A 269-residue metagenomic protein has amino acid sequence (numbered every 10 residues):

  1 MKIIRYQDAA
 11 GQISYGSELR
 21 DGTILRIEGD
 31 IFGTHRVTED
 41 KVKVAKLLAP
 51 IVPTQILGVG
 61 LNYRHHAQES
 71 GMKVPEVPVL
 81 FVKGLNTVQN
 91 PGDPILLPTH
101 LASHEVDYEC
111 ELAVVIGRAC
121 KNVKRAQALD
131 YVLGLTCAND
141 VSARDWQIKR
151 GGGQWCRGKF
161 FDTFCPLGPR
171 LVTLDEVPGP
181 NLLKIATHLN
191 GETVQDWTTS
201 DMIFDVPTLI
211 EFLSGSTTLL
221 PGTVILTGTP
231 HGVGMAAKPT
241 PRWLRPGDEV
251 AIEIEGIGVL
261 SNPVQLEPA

Functional and structural regions predicted by a protein language model:
M1-V79, L85, E249-A251, P268: N-terminal non-catalytic cap/leader segment that marks the start of a structured domain
K2, I56, P94, E111 (+3 more regions): Residue-level marker of beta-strand positions
V37, K46-P50, H66, R144-A269: Catalytic-pocket segment enriched in acidic/His residues
K46-L48, E69-G71, L96-V106, C120-Q127 (+3 more regions): A generic local secondary-structure boundary/capping motif
Q68-S70, G92-D93, V123-A128, W146-G151 (+1 more regions): A short secondary-structure junction signal
P78-A128: Hydrophobic alpha-helical segments and helix pairs
E111-V115, T136, A186: Residues embedded in well-ordered beta-strands
